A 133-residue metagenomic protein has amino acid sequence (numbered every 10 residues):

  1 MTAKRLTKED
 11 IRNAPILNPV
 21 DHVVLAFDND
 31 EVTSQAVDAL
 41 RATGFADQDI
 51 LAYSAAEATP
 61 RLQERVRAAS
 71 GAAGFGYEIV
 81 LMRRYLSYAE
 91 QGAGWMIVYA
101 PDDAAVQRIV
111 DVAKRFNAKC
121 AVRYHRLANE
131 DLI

Functional and structural regions predicted by a protein language model:
M1-I133: Positively charged, small/polar-rich N-terminal and surface patches that mediate targeting and assembly and bind
